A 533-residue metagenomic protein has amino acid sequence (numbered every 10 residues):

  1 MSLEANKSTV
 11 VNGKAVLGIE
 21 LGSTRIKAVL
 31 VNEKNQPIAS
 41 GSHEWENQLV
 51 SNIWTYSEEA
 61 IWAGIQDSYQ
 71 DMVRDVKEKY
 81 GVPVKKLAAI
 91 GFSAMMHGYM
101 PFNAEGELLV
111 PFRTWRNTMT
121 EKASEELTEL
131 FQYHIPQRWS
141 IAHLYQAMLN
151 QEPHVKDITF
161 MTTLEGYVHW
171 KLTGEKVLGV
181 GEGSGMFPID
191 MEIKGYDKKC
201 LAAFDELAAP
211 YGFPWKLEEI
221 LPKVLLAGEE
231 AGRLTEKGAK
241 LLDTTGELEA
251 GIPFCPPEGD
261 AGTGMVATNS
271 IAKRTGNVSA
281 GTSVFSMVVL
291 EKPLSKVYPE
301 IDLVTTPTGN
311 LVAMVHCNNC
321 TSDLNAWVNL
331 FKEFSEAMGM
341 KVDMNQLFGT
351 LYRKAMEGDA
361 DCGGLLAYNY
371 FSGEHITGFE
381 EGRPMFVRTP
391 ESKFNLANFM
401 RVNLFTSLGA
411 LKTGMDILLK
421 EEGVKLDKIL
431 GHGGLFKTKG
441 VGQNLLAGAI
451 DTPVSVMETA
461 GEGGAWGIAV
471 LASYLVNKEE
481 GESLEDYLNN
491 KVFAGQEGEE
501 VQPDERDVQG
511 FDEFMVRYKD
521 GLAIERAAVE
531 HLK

Functional and structural regions predicted by a protein language model:
M1-P111, E125-E126, D157, E218 (+4 more regions): N-terminal glycine/serine-rich phosphate-binding loop of ATP-dependent small-molecule kinases, especially carbohydrate
S2-V11, L17-G18, V84, K122-R138 (+5 more regions): Active-site core segments that coordinate phosphate-bearing ligands/cofactors across diverse enzyme families
W54, E58, W62-I65, F92 (+4 more regions): Generic structural signal for well-ordered secondary structure
T114: Conserved phosphate-binding/catalytic loop of the ribokinase/pfkB sugar-kinase fold
N117: Carbohydrate-associated surface elements
